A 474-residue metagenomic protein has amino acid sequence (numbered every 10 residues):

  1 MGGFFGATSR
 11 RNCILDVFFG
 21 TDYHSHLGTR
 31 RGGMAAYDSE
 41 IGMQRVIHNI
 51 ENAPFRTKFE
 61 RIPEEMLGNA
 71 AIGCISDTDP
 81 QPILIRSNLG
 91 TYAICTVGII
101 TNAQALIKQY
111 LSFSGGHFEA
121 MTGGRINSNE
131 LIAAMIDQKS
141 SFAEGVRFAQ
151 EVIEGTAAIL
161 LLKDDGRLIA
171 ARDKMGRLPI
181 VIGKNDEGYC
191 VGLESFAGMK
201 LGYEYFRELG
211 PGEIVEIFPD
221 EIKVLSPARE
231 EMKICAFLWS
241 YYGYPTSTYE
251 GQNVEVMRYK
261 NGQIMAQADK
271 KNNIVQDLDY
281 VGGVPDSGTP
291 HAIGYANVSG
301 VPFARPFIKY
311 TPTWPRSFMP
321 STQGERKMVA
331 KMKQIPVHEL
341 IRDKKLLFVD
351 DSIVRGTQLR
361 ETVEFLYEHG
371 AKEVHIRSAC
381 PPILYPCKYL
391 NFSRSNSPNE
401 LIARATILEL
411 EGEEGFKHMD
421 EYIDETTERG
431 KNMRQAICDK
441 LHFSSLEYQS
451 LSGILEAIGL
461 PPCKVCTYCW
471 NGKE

Functional and structural regions predicted by a protein language model:
M1-G210, E216-D279, V284, E373: Conserved short alpha-helical segments that host acidic/polar catalytic motifs at enzyme active sites
N12-I14, N102, L168, R177-L178 (+7 more regions): Flexible loop/turn segments at secondary-structure boundaries
T122-A133, F303-P315, G412-F416, F443-E456: A conserved beta-strand->alpha-helix junction
D165-R167, R172, G202-E208, V363-E474: PRPP-dependent phosphoribosyltransferase catalytic core
R172, L193, P219, G283-D286 (+6 more regions): Active-site proximal loops enriched in glycine and acidic residues that flank catalytic Cys/His/Asp and coordinate
A197, E204, G212, Q267-A268 (+3 more regions): Phosphate/diphosphate-binding loops
K271-D277, N297-A304, H338-R342, E364-E373: Secondary-structure transition/capping motifs at alpha-helix termini and the adjoining loop/turn into the next element
N297-K345, L384-N396: Short, glycine/charge-rich flexible loops or terminal/linker lids adjacent to PRPP-binding catalytic cores
